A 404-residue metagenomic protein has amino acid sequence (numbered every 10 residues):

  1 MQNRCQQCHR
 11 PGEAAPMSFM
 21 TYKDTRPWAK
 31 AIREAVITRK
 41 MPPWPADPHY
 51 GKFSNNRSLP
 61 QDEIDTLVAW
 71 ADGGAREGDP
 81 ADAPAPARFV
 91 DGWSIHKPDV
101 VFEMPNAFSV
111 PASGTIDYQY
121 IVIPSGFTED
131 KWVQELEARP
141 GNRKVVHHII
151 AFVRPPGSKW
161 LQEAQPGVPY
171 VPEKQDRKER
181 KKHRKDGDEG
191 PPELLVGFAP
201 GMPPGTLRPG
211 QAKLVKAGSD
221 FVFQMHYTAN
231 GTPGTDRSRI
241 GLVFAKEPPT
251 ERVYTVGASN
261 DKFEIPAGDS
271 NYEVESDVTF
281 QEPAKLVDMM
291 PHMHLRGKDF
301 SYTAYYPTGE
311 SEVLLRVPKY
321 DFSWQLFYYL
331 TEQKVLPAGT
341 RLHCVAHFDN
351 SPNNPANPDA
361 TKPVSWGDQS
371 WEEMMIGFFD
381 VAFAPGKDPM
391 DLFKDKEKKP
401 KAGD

Functional and structural regions predicted by a protein language model:
M1-G126, G218-Q224, A229-G231: Aromatic- and Gly/Pro-enriched helix-to-coil junctions and flexible linker segments
I95-M390, K394-K399, G403: His-enriched metal-coordination microenvironments in redox/metal-binding proteins
